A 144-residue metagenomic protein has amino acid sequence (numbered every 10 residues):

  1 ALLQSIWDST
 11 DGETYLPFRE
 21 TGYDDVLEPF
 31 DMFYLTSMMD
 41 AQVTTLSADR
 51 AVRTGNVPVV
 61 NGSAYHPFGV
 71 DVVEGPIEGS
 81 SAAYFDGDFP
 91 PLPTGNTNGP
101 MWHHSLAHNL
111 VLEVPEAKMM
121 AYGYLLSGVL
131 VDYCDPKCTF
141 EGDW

Functional and structural regions predicted by a protein language model:
A1-W144: C-terminal subdomain of alpha/beta-hydrolase-fold enzymes, centered on the catalytic histidine and its supporting
